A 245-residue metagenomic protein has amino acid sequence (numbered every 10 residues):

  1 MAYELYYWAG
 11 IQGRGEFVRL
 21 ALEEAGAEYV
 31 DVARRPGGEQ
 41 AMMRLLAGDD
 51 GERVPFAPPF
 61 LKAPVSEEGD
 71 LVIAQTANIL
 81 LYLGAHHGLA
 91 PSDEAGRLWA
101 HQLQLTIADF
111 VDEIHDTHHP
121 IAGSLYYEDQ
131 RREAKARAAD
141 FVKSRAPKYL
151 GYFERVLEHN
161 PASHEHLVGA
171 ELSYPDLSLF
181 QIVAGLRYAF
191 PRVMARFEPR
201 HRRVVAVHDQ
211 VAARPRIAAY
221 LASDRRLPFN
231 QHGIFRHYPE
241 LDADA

Functional and structural regions predicted by a protein language model:
M1-R137, Y238, A245: GST-like domain detector, emphasizing the conserved glutathione-binding G-site in the N-terminal thioredoxin-like
A95, Q102-A213: GST-like fold's C-terminal all-alpha helical module
A218, S223: C-terminal anion-handling pockets and recognition modules
D224-A245: Acidic/histidine-enriched, glycine/proline-rich intrinsically disordered or flexible terminal extensions
